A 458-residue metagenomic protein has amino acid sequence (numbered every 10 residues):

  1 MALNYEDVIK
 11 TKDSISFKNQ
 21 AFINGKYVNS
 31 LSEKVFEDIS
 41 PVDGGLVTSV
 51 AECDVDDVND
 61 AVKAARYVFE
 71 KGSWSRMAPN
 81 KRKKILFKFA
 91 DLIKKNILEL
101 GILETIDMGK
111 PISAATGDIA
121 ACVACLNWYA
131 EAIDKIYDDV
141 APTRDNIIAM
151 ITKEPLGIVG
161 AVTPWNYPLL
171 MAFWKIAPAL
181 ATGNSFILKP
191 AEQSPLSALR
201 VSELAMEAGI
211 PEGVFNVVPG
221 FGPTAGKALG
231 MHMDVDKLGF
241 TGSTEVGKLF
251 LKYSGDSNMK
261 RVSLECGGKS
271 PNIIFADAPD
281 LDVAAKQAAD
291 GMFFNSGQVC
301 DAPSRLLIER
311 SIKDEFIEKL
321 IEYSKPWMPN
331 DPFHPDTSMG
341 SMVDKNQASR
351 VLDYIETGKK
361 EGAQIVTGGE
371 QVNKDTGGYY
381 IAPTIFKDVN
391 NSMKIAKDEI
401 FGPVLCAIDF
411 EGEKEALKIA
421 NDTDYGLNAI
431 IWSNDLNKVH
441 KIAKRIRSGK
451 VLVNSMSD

Functional and structural regions predicted by a protein language model:
M1-V50, K84-K88, I136-V162, S263-C266 (+3 more regions): Terminal low-complexity tails and localization/encapsulation signals of metabolic enzymes
G44, R82, E104, L126 (+9 more regions): Residue-level signal for inorganic ion chemistry
G45-T48, M328, I355, K360 (+2 more regions): Conserved C-terminal structural/oligomerization subdomain of aldehyde/semialdehyde dehydrogenase
V47-C53, E70-W74, A161, N272-A276 (+5 more regions): Short, well-ordered beta-strand elements within core beta-sheets of diverse protein domains
V47-I136: Glycine-rich loop-to-alpha-helix module at the N-terminal edge of alpha/beta enzyme cores
Y137-V283, F410: Rossmann-like NAD(P) dinucleotide-binding subdomain of oxidoreductase/dehydrogenase enzymes
S185-I187, I365, K450: A short hydrophobic/small-residue beta-strand
E245-N390, K418, V453: ALDH superfamily catalytic-core signature
